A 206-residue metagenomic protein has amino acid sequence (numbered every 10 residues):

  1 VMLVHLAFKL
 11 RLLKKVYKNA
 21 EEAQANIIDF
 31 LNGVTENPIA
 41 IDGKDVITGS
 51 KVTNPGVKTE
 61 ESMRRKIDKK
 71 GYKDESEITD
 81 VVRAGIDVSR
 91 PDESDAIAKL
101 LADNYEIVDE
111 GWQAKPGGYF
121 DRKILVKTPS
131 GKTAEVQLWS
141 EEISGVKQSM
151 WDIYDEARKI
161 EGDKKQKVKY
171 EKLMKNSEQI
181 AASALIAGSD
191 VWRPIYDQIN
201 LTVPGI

Functional and structural regions predicted by a protein language model:
V1-I78, I160-K164, K175-N176, L185-I206: Charge-rich, low-complexity segments
I67-G205: Long beta-strand-rich cores associated with HINT superfamily self-processing modules
